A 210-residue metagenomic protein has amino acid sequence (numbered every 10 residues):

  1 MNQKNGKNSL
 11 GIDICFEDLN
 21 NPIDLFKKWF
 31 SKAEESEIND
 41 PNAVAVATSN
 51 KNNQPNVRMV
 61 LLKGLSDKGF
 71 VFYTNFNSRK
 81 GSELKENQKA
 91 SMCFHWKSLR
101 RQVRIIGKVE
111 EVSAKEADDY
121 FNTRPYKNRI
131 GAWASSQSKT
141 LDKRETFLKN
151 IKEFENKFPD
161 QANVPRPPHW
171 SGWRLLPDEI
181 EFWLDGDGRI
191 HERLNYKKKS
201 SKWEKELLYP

Functional and structural regions predicted by a protein language model:
M1-P210: Binding-site signature for planar aromatic cofactors or substrates
